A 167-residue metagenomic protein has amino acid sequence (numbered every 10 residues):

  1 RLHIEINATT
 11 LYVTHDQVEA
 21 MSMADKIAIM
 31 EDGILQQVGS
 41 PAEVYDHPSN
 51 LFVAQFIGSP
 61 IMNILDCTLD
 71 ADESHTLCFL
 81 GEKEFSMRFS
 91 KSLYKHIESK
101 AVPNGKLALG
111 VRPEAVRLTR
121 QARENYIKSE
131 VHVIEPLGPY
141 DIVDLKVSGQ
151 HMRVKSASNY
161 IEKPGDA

Functional and structural regions predicted by a protein language model:
R1-F52: ABC ATPase nucleotide-binding domains
A8, K26, I64-L65, L69 (+1 more regions): Structural detector for hydrophobic anchor residues on beta-strands
T10, M23, L35-V38, D66 (+2 more regions): A general secondary-structure boundary signal
S40, F52, D66-T68, K128-H132: Residues located in well-ordered beta-strands
A42-G58, V111-R123: Short boundary/loop segments of OB/S1/cold-shock single-stranded nucleic-acid-binding domains
H47-L77: C-terminal boundary and immediately downstream tail of ABC-type ATPase nucleotide-binding domains
M62, A71-A167: Non-catalytic connector elements of ABC transporters
